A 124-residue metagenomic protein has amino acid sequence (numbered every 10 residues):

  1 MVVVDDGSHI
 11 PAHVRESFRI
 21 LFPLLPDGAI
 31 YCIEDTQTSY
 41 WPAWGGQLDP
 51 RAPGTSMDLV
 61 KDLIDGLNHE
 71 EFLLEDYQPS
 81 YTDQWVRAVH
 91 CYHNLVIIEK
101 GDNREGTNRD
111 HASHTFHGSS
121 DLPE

Functional and structural regions predicted by a protein language model:
V2, P11-E124: C-terminal substrate-binding/active-site "lid" region of AdoMet-derived donor-dependent transferases
D6-S8: Switch II (G3) loop of P-loop NTPases
